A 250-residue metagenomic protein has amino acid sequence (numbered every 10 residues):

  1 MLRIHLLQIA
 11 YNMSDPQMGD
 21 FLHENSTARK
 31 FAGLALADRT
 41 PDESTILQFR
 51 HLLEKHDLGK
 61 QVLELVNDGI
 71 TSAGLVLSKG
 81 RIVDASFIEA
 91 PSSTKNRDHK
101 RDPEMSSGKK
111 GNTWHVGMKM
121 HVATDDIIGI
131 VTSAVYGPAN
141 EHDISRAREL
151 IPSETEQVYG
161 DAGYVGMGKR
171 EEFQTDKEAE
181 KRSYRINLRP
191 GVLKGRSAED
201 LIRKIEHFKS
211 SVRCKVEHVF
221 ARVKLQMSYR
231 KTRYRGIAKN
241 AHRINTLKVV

Functional and structural regions predicted by a protein language model:
L2-N12: Alpha-helical support elements that line or immediately flank enzyme active sites and cofactor-binding pockets
A10, E54, L58, F208 (+1 more regions): Catalytic cores of large soluble enzymes that bind and process phosphate-bearing ligands
A10-Q17, I130, M227-T232: Short helix-capping/linker segments at secondary-structure and domain boundaries
P16, D20-H23, A32-A37, P41-T175 (+2 more regions): Polybasic low-complexity intrinsically disordered regions
E156-Q157, A162-H242: Helix-centered, glycine/charged polyanion-binding patches within enzymatic domains that contact phosphate-containing
